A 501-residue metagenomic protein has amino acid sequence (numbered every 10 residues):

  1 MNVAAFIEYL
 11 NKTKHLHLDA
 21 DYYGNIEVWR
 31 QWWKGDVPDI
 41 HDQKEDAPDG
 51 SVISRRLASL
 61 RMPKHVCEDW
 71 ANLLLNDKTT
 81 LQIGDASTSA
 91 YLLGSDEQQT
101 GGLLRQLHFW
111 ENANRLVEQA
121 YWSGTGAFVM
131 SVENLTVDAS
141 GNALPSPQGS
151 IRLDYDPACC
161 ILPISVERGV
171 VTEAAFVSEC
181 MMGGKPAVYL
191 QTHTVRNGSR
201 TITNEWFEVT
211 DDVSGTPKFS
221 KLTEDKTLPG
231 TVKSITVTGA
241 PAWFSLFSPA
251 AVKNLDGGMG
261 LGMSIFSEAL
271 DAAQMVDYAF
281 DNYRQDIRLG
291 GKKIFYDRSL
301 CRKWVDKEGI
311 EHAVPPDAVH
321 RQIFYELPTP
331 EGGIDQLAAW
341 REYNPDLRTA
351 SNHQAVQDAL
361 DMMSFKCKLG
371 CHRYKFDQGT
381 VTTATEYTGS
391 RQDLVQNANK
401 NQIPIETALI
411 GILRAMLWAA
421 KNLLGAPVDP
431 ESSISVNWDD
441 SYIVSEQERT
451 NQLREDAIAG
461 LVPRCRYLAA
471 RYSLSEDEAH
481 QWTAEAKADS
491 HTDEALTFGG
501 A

Functional and structural regions predicted by a protein language model:
M1-T172, F498-A501: Extended, helix-rich architectural segments
I26-E27, K44, E133, A139-L153 (+4 more regions): Charge-rich, acidic-biased intrinsically disordered regions
Y91-G94, Q99, W304, P328-R449 (+3 more regions): Surface-exposed loop-to-helix/strand elements on domain peripheries
L104, S364, D393, L417-K421 (+2 more regions): Residue-level preference for well-ordered alpha-helical positions
L116-Q119, M130-V132, I287-F295, R373-Q378 (+4 more regions): Short coil/turn segments at secondary-structure boundaries
W122, A127-M263: Extended, regular secondary-structure scaffolds
K226-G389: Extended, charged amphipathic alpha-helical segments
Q452-A501: Activation/maturation switch segments at domain boundaries
